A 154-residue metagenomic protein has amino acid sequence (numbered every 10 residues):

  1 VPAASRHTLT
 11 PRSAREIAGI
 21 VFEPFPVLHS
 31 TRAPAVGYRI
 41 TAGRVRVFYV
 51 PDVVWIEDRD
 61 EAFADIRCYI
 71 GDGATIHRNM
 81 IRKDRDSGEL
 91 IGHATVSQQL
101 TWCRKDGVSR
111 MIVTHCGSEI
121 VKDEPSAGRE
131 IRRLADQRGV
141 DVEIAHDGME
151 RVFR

Functional and structural regions predicted by a protein language model:
V1-S5: Active-site HxH/HxHxD metal-binding segment of metal-dependent hydrolases
R6-E61, D147-R154: Core dinuclear metal-dependent hydrolase active-site scaffold
I56-M149: Cap/insert and terminal regions of metallo-dependent hydrolase folds
